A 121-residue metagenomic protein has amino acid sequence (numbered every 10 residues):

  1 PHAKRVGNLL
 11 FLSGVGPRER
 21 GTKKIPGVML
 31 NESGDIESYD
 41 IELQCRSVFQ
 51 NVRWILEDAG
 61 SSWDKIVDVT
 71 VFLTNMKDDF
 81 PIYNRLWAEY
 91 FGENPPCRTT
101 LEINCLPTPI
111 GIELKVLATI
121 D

Functional and structural regions predicted by a protein language model:
P1-D121: Short, polar/acidic, helix-capping and beta-turn segments at strand->helix junctions that line the mouths
